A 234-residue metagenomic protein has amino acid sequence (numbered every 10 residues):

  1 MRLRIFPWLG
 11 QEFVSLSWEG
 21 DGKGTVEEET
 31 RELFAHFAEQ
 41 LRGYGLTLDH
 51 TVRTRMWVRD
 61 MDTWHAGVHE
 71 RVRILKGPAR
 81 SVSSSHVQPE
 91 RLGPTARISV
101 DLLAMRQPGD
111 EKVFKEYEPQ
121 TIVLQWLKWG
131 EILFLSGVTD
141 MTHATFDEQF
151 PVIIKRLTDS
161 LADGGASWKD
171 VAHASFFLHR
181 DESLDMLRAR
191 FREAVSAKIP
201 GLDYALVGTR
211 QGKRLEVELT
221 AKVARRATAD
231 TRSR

Functional and structural regions predicted by a protein language model:
M1-H173, F177-R234: N-terminal presequence-like segments and the immediate start of the first folded domain
